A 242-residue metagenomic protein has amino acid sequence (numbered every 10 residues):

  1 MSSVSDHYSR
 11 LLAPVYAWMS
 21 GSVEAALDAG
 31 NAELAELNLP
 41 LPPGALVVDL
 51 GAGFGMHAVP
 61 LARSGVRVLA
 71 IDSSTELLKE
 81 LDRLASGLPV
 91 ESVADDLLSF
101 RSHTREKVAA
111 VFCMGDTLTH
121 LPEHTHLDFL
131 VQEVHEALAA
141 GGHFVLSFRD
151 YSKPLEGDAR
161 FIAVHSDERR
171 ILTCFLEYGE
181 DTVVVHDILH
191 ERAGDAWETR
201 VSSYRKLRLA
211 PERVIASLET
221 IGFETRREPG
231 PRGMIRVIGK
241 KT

Functional and structural regions predicted by a protein language model:
M1-P43: Conserved class I S-adenosyl-L-methionine
G44-G53: Conserved class I S-adenosyl-L-methionine
G55-F100: Class I SAM-dependent methyltransferase SAM/SAH-binding core
S102-A110: A short acidic, Gly/Pro-enriched loop at the edge of an enzyme's catalytic core that lines a small-molecule cofactor
A109-T125: A short SAM/SAH-binding and catalytic strip from SAM-dependent methyltransferases
D128-A140: A short glycine-rich, Lys/Arg-flanked "PGG" loop and its adjoining helix->strand segment in the class I
V145-R213: SAM-dependent methyltransferase
P211-T242: C-terminal lobe and adjacent flexible extensions of AdoMet/dcAdoMet transferase-like proteins
